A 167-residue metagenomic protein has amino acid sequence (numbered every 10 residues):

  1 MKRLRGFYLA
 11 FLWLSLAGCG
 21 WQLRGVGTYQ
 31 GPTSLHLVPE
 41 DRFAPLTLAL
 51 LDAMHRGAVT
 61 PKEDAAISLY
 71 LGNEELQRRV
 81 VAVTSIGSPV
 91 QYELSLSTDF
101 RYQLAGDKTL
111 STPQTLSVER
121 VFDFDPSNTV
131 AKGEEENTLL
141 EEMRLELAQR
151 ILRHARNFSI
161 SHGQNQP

Functional and structural regions predicted by a protein language model:
M1-Y8: Bacterial N-terminal signal peptides that target proteins for export
S15-G18: C-terminal motif of bacterial Sec signal peptides marking the signal peptidase cleavage site
G20-L23: Bacterial signal peptide processing site
Q30-E75: N-terminal segment of the mature soluble domain
V38-R42, L46, V90-Y92, A131-R144: Extracytoplasmic/periplasmic, Sec-exported soluble proteins
M54, A58, Y102-G106, P126 (+1 more regions): Sec/Tat-exported extracytoplasmic proteins
Y70-T115, E119-N137: Surface-exposed short loop/turn segments
V130-P167: C-terminal/domain-edge helix-coil "capping" segments
